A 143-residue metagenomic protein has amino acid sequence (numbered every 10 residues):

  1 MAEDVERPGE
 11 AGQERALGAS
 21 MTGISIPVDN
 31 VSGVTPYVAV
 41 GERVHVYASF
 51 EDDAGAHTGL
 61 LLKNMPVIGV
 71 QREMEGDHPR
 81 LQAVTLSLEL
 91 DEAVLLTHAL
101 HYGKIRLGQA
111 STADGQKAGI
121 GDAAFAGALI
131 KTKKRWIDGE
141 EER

Functional and structural regions predicted by a protein language model:
M1-R143: Mature, extracytoplasmic segments of signal peptide-bearing proteins
